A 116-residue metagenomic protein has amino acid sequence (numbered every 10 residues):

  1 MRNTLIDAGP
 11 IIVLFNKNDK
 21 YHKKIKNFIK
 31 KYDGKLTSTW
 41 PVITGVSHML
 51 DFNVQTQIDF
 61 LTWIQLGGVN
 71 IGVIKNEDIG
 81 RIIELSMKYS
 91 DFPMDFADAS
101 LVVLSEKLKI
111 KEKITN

Functional and structural regions predicted by a protein language model:
M1-S38, L50-L61: Short, well-structured N-terminal submotif of metal-dependent ribonuclease cores
G9, P41, A99-V103: Active-site phosphate/pyrophosphate-handling residues
Y32-L36, G68-N70, K109-E112: Short active-site oxyanion
Q55-V73: Helix-adjacent hinge/juxtasegments
G72-T115: Active-site neighborhoods of divalent-metal-dependent phosphate/nucleic-acid chemistry enzymes
